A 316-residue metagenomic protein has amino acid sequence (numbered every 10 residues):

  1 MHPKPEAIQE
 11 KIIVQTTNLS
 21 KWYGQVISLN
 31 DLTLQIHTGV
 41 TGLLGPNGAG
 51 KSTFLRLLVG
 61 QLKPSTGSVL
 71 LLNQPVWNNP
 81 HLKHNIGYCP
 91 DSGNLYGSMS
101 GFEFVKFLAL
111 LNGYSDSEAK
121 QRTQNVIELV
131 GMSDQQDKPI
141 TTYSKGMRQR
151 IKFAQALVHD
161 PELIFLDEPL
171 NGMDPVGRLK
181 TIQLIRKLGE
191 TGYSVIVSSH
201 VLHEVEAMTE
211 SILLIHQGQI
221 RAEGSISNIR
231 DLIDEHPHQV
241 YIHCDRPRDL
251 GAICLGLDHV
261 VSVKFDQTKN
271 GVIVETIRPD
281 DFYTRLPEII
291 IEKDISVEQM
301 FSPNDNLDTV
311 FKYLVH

Functional and structural regions predicted by a protein language model:
V59: Helix-to-loop junction immediately C-terminal to a conserved catalytic motif
G67-L82: Conserved ABC transporter NBD signature motif
K106, L110, S117-Q135: Conserved ABC ATPase "signature" region
I164-E168: Catalytic Walker B motif of ABC-type/P-loop ATPase nucleotide-binding domains
I182-I273: ABC transporter nucleotide-binding domain
H238-T309, L314: Short, charged/small-residue-rich alpha-helical element at the C-terminal edge of ABC transporter nucleotide-binding
